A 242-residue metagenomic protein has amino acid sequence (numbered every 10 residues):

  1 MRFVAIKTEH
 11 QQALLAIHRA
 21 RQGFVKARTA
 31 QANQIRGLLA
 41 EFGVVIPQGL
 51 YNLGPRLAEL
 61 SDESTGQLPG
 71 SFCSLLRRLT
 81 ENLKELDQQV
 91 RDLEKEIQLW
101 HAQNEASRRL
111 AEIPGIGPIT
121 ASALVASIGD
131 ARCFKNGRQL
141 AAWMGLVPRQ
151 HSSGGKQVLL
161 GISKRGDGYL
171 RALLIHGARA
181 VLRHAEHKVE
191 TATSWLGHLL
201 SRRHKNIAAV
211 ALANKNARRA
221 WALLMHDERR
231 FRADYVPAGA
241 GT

Functional and structural regions predicted by a protein language model:
M1, Q31-Q34, V90-R91, G129-C133 (+2 more regions): Short helix-capping/linker segments at secondary-structure and domain boundaries
M1-Q12, R183: Short, polar/flexible loop-turn hinges at active-site or ligand-entry regions and domain interfaces
K7-E9, A13-R109, A192, A240: Glycine-rich, often acidic, oxyanion-interacting loops/wings at catalytic, nucleic-acid, or phospho-protein interfaces
F24, L174, N216: Residue-level signature of catalytic and energy-coupling elements of molecular machines, predominantly ATP/GTP-dependent
L38, Q89, L93-E96, S127 (+3 more regions): Generic, well-ordered alpha-helical scaffold segments in large soluble proteins
R109-S201, K205, G241-T242: Phosphate-backbone recognition surface of nucleic-acid-processing proteins
G155, T193-T242: Low-complexity, acidic/Ser/Thr- and charged residue-rich accessory regions of DNA metabolism proteins
